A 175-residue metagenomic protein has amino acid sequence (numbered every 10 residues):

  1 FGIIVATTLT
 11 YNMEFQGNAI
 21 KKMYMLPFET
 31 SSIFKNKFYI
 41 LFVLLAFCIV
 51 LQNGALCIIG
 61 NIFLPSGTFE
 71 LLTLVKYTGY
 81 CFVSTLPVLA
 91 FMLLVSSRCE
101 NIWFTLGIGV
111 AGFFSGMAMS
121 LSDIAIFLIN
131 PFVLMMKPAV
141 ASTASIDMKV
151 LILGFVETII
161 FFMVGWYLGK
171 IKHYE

Functional and structural regions predicted by a protein language model:
F1, K35-C99, V140-S145: Secretory targeting signals
F1-I4, T85-L89, G154-V164: Hydrophobic cores of alpha-helical transmembrane segments in multi-pass inner/ER membrane proteins, independent
F1-M13: Long, hydrophobic alpha-helical segments
T7, C48, Q52, L56-G60 (+4 more regions): Structural signal for membrane-spanning alpha-helices in multi-pass inner-membrane proteins, emphasizing helix cores
T10-F42: Helix-loop-helix units of permease transmembrane domains in multi-pass membrane transporters, especially ABC
N12-F15, A19, A55, I59-G67 (+4 more regions): Membrane-interfacial segments
P87-A118: Functionally important transmembrane alpha-helices
L106, V110-E175: Terminal transmembrane helical anchor/hairpin motif
